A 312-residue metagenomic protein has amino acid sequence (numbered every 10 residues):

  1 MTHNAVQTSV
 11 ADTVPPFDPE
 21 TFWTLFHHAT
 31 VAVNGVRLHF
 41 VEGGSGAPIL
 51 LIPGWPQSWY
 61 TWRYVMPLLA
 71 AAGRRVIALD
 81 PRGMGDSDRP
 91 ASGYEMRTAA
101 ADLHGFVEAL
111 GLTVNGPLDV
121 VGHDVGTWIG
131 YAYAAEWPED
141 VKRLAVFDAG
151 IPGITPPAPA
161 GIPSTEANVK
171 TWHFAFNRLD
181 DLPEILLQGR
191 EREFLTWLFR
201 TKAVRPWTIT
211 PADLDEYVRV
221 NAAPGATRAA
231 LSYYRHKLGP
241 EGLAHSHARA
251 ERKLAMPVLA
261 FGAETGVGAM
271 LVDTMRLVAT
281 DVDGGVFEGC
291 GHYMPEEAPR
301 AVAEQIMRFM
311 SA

Functional and structural regions predicted by a protein language model:
T2-V41, P48, I77, M84-V121 (+3 more regions): Flexible "cap/lid" subdomain of the alpha/beta-hydrolase fold that forms the substrate-access gate
V41-D86: Conserved HGGG/HGGXW glycine-rich cap/lid loop of the alpha/beta-hydrolase fold
S58-W59, W128, C290-G291: A short, glycine- and basic residue-enriched loop/turn that sits immediately adjacent to a domain's principal
C290-A303: Catalytic histidine-centered segment of alpha/beta-hydrolase-like enzymes
